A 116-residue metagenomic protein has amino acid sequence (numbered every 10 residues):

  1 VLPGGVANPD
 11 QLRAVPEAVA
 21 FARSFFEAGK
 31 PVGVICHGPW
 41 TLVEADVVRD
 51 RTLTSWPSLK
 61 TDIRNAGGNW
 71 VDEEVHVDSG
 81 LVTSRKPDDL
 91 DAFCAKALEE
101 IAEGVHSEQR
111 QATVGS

Functional and structural regions predicted by a protein language model:
V1-S116: Active-site-adjacent pocket-lining segments in enzyme domains
